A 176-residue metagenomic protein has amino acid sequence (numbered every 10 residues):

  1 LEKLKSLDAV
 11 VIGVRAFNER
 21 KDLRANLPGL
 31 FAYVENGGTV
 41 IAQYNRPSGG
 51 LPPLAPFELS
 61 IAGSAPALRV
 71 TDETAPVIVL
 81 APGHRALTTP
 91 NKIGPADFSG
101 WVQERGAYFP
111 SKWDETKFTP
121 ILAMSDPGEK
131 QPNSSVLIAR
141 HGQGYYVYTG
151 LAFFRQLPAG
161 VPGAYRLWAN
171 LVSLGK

Functional and structural regions predicted by a protein language model:
L1-L4: A short, well-structured beta->alpha microelement
L7-A9: Conserved acidic residues
V14, L59-P66, Y108, E115-K176: Extracellular ligand-binding/catalytic regions of CAZymes and related secreted enzymes and adhesion modules
R15-G100, V161, L167-A169, S173: A glycine-rich, often tryptophan-bearing local segment used as a flexible ligand/cofactor-contacting loop or short
Q43-R46, L80, Q103, Q131 (+2 more regions): Residue-identity detector for glutamine
D97-S99, E104-F109: Short, solvent-exposed recognition patches
